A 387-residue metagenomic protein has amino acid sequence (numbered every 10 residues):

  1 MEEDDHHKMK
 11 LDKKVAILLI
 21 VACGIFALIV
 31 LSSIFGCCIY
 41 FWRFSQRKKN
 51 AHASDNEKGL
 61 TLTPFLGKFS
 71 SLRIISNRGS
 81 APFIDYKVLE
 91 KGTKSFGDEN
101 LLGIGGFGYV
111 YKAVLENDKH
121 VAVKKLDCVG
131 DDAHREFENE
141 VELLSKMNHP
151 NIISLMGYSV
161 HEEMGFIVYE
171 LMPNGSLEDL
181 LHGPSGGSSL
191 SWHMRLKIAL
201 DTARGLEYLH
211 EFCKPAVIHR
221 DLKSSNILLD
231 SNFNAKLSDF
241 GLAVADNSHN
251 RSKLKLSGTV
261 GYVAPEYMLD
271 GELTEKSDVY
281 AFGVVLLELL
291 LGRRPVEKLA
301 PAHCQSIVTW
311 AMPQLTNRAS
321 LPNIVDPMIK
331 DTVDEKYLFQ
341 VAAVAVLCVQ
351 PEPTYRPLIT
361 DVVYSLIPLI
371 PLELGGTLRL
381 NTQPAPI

Functional and structural regions predicted by a protein language model:
D4-C23: Extracellular juxtamembrane-to-transmembrane boundary of type I single-pass membrane glycoproteins
V21-C37: Single-pass alpha-helical transmembrane segments
Y40-I387: Conserved eukaryotic protein kinase-like
